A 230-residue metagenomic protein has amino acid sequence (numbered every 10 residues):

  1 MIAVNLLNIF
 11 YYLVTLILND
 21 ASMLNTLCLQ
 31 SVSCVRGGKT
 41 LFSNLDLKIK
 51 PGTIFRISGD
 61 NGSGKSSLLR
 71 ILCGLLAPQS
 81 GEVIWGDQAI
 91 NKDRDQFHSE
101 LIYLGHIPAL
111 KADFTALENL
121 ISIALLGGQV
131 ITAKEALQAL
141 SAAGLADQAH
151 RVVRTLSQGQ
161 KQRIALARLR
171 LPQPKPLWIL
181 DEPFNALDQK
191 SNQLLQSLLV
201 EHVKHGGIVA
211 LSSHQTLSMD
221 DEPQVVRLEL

Functional and structural regions predicted by a protein language model:
L27, F42-N44: Conserved structural motif at the start of ABC-family nucleotide-binding domains
R56, K161-R170: ABC ATPase nucleotide-binding domain "signature" region
C73: Helix-to-loop junction immediately C-terminal to a conserved catalytic motif
G81-K92, Q96-F97: Conserved ABC transporter NBD signature motif
I107, A112-G128: Q-loop/switch helix immediately C-terminal to the Walker
I121, A133-Q148: Conserved ABC ATPase "signature" region
V152-G159: Conserved ABC ATPase signature
W178-E182: Catalytic Walker B motif of ABC-type/P-loop ATPase nucleotide-binding domains
